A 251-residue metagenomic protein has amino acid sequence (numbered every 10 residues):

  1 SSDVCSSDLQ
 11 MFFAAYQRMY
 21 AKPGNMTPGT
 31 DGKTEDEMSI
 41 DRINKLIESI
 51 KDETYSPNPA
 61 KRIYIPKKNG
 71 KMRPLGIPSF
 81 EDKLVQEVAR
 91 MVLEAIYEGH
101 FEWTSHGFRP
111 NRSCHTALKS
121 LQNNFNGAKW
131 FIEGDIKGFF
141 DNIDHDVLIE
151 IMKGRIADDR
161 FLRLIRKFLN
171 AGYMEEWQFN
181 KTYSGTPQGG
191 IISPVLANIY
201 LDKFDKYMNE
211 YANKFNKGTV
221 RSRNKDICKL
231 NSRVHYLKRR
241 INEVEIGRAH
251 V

Functional and structural regions predicted by a protein language model:
S1-R248: Non-catalytic terminal/accessory segments
V251: Calmodulin-binding IQ motif helices
